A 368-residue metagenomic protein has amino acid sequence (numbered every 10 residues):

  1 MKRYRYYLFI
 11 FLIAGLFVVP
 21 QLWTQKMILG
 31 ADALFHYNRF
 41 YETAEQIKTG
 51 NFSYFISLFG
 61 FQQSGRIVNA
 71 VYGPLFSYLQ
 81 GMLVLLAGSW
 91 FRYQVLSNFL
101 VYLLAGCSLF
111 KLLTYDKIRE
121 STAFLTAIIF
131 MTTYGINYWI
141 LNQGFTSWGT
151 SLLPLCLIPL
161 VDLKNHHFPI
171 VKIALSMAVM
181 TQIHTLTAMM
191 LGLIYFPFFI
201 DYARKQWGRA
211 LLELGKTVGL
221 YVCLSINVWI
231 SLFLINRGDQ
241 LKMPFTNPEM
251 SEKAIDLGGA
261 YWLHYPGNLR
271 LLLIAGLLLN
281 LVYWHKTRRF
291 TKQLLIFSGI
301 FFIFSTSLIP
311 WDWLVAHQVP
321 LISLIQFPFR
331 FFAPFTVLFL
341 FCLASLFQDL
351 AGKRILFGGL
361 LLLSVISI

Functional and structural regions predicted by a protein language model:
M1-Q21: Start-transfer (signal-anchor) and selected internal transmembrane alpha helices of multi-pass inner/ER membrane
L16-K117, S121-P154, Q182-I183: Active-site lumenal/periplasmic loops and adjacent helix-entry segments of GT-C-fold, multi-pass membrane
L16-Q25, T126-L141, L224-L241, I296-Q326 (+1 more regions): Membrane-interface helix-loop junctions at the exits of transmembrane helices
S64, I136-S147, F245-Y261, I303-V337: Membrane-helix boundary/interfacial segments in multi-pass membrane proteins
C156-I170: Membrane-interface transmembrane helices that cradle and orient dolichyl/undecaprenyl
P169-T185, T217-C223: Membrane-interface alpha helices of multi-pass inner-membrane proteins
M190-L220: Perimembrane helix-loop-helix junctions
E213-L214, V218-Y283: Periplasmic/ER-lumenal interhelical loops and adjacent helix-loop junctions in multi-pass membrane proteins
